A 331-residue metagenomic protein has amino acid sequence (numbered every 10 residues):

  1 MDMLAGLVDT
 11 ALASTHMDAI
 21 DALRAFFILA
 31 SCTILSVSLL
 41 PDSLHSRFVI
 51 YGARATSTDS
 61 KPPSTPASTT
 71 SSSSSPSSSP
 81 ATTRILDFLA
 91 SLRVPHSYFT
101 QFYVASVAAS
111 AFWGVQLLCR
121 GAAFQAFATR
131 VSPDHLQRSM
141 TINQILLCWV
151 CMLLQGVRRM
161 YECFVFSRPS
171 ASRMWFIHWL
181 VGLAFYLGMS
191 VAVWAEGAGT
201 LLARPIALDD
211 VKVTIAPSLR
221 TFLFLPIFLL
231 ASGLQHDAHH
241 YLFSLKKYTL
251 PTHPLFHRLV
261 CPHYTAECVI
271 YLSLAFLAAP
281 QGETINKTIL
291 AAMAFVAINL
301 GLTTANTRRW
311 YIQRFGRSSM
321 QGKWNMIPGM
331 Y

Functional and structural regions predicted by a protein language model:
M1-F124: N-terminal signal-anchor/initial transmembrane insertion module of eukaryotic multi-pass membrane proteins
D2-L44, S110, G114-Q116, T141 (+3 more regions): Hydrophobic transmembrane alpha-helices
S36-T56, L117-F127, V157-S170, V193-P205 (+2 more regions): Juxtamembrane interfacial secondary-structure elements that flank transmembrane helices in multi-pass membrane proteins
S43-A53, S79-F99, V157-W179, Y241-R258: Helix-loop boundary elements of multi-pass alpha-helical membrane proteins
K61-S77, A123-M140, L201-A216, P280-K287: Intrinsically disordered, low-complexity domain-flanking/linker segments in eukaryotic proteins, enriched
S77-A90, D134-C151, V213-S218: Intrinsically disordered, low-complexity acidic Ser/Thr-rich regulatory segments
V131-A192: Hydrophobic alpha-helical segments and helix pairs
F166, S170, M174-H178, L187 (+3 more regions): Hydrophobic transmembrane alpha-helical segments that form the core helix bundle of multi-pass membrane enzymes
